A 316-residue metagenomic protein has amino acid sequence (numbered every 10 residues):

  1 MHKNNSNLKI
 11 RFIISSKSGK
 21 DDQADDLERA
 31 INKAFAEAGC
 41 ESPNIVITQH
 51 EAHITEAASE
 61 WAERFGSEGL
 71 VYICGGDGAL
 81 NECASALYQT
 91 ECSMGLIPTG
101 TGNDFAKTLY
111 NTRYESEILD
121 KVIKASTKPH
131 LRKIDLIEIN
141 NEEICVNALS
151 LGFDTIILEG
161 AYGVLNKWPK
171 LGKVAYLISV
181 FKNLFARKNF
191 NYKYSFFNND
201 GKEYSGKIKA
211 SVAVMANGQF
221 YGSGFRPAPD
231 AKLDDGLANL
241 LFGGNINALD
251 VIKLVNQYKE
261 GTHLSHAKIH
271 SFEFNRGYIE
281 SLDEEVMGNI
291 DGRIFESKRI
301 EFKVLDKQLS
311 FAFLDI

Functional and structural regions predicted by a protein language model:
M1-L70, N81, S85, L119-D120: ATP/NTP phosphate-donor binding region
I13-S15, I97, L241-G243: Short hydrophobic segments within beta-strands
S16, C74-G76, I97-T101: Glycine-rich beta-strand-to-loop/alpha-helix junction loops that act as flexible
D22-Q23, E82-A84, A106-K107, I156 (+2 more regions): Short glycine-/acidic-enriched loop or helix-start segments at secondary-structure transitions that form or flank
Q23-D25, N198, K207, R226-P227 (+2 more regions): ATP/nucleoside-binding phosphotransfer catalytic cores, i.e., glycine-rich phosphate-binding loops
T48, Q89-S93, T99-S211: Catalytic core of DAGKc-family lipid kinases
G78-C92: Short Gly/Thr/Asp-enriched flexible loops that form oxyanion-binding sites at enzyme active sites
S150, D154, V214-P227, I294: Glycine-rich phosphate/pyrophosphate-binding beta-alpha loops
